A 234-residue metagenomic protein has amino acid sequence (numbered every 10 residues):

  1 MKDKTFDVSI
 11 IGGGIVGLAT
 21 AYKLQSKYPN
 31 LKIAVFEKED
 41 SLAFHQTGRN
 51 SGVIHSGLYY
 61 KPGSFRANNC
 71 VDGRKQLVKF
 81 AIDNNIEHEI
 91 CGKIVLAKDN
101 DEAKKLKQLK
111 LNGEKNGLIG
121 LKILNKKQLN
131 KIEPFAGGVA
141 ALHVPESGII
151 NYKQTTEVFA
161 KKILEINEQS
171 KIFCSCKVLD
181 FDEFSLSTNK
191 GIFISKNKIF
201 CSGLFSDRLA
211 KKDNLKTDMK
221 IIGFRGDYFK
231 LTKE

Functional and structural regions predicted by a protein language model:
K2-V16, A34: Beta1/beta-strand and adjacent pyrophosphate-binding region of the FAD-binding site in flavoprotein oxidoreductases
I11, S56, F200-C201: Redox-cofactor binding/interface segments in oxidoreductases and associated redox assembly factors
V16, S41, F205: Conserved Rossmann-like nucleotide-cofactor binding loop
A21, Q25, K162-L164: Gly/Ala-rich phosphate-binding loop of Rossmann-like dinucleotide-binding domains, activating on the conserved
Q25-R49: Glycine-rich FAD pyrophosphate-binding loop
G52-K131, G138: Dinucleotide-binding Rossmann-like beta1-alpha1 core, especially the glycine-rich loop that anchors the ADP
L142-N197, C201-R208: Helical element adjacent to the flavin cofactor pocket in flavoenzyme catalytic cores
I192-E234: Central helical "cap/lid" subdomain
